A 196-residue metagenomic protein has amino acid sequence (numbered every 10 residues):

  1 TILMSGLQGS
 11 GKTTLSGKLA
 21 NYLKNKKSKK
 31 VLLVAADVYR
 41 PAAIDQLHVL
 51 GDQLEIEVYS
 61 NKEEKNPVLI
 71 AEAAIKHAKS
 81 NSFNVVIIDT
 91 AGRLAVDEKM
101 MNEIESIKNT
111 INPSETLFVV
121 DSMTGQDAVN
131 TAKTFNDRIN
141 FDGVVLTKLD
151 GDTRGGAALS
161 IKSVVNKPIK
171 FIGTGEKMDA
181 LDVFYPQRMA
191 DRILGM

Functional and structural regions predicted by a protein language model:
T1: Walker A (P-loop) ATP-phosphate-binding motif of ABC ATPase nucleotide-binding domains
M4: Hydrophobic anchor at the beta1->P-loop junction of P-loop NTPases
L7-G11: The conserved Walker
T14-L19, Q46: Hydrophobic positions on the alpha1 helix immediately C-terminal to the Walker A/P-loop
Y22-L32, E55, N166: Post-Walker A helix-loop "phosphate-sensing" segment adjacent to the P-loop in P-loop NTPases
V31-A42, Q53-I111: Switch II (G3) loop of P-loop NTPases
I44-Q53, N130: Active-site-proximal loop->helix
F83, A95, I104-K108, E115-M196: Conserved phosphate-handling catalytic cores of large alpha/beta enzymes
